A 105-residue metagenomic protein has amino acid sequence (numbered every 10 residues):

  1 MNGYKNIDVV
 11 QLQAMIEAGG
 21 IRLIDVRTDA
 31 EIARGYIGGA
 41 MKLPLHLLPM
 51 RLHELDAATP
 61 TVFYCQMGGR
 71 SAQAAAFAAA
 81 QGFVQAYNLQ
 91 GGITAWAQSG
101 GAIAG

Functional and structural regions predicted by a protein language model:
M1-R22, V26-V62, G69-G105: Rhodanese-like catalytic fold shared by cysteine-dependent sulfurtransferases and DSP/PTP-type phosphatases
